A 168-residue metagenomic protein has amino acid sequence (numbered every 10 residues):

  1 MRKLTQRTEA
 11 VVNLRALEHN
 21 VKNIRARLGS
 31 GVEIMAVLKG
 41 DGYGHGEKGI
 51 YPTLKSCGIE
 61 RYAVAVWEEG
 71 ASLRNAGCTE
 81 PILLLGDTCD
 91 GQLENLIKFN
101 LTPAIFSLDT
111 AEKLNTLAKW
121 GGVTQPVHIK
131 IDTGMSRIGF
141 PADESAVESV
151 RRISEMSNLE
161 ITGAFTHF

Functional and structural regions predicted by a protein language model:
R2-L4, T8-V11, A16-H19, V32-F168: Active-site-proximal beta-alpha core segment in soluble small-molecule metabolic enzymes
R27: Conserved PLP-enzyme active-site core in the AAT-like
